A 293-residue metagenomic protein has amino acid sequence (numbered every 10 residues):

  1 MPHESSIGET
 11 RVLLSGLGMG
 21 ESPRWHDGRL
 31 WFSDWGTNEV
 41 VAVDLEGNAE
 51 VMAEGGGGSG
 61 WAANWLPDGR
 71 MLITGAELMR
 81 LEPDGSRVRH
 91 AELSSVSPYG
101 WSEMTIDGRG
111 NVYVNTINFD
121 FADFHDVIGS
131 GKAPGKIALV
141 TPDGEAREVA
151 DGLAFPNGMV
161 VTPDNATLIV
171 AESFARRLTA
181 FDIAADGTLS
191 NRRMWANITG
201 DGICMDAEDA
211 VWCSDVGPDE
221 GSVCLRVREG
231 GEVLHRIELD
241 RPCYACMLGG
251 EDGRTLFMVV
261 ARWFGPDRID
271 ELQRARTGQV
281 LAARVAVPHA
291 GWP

Functional and structural regions predicted by a protein language model:
M1-G8, G28, T37, D126 (+2 more regions): Blade/loop signatures of beta-propeller domains
P2-E9, G47-V51, D84-R89, V140-R147 (+3 more regions): Beta-strand initiation motifs
L14-D27, G55-G75, S95-V112, N118-D120 (+5 more regions): Beta-rich, blade/repeat-based domains predominating in secreted/periplasmic proteins but also intracellular
W35, A76, I117-F119, S173 (+4 more regions): Short loop/turn segments immediately following the C-termini of beta-strands
E39-V41, E77-M79, G135-A138, R177-T179 (+2 more regions): A short loop-to-beta-strand structural motif that recurs across blades of beta-propeller domains
V114-K132, R262-R276: Short, conserved, GDST-rich strand-edge loop motifs in beta-rich repeat architectures
K132-D143, R226-V227, A275-V287: Beta-propeller blade signature
A245-P293: Blade-level signature of beta-propeller repeat domains, shared across WD40, Kelch, NHL, RCC1 and BNR/Asp-box propellers
